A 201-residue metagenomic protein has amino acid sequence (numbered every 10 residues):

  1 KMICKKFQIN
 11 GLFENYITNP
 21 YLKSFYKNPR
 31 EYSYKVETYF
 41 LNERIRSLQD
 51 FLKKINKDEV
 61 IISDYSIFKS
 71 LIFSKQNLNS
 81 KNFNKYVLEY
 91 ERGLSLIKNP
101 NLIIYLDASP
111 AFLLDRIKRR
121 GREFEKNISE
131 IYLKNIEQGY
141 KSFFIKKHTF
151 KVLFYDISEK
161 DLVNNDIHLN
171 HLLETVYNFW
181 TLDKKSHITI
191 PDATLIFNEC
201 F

Functional and structural regions predicted by a protein language model:
K1-I3: Walker A (P-loop) phosphate-binding motif
K5-E43: Conserved substrate/cofactor phosphate-moiety recognition/catalytic segment in nucleotide-dependent phosphotransferases
N10, I61, K151-L153: Conserved beta-strand segments of alpha/beta enzyme cores
L12, L102-I104, L153-Y155: Hydrophobic/aromatic beta-strand patches that form the interior of the parallel beta-sheet core in alpha/beta enzyme
Y16-N19, I67-F68, A108-L113, E159-L162: Conserved nucleotide-binding/hydrolysis micro-motifs of P-loop NTPases
Y32, V36-K98: Glycine-rich phosphate-binding loop used to anchor ATP phosphates in small-molecule kinases, encompassing both
S70-K141: A glycine- and Lys/Arg-enriched "phosphate-lid" helix/loop adjacent to the NTP-binding pocket of small-molecule kinases
K118-N127, I131-F201: NTP-dependent small-molecule kinase module
